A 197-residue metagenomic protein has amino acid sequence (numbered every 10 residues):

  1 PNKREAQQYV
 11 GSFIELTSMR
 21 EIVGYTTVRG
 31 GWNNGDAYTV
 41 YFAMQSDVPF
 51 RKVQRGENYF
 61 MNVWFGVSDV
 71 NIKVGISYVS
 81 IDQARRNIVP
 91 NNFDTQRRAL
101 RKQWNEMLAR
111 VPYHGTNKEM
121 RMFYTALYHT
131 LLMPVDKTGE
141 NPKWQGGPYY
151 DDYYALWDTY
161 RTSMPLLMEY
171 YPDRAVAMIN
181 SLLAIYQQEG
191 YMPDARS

Functional and structural regions predicted by a protein language model:
P1-D151: Beta-sandwich/jelly-roll carbohydrate-recognition scaffolds of carbohydrate-active enzymes
M107-R110, H114, H129, M133 (+3 more regions): Structured segments of extracytoplasmic/periplasmic soluble domains in secreted or envelope-associated proteins
T125-D136, D152-A175: Alpha-helical support elements that line or immediately flank enzyme active sites and cofactor-binding pockets
G139-N141, D152-W157, Y186-Y191: Short amphipathic alpha-helical segments, especially helix-boundary/capping motifs
W144, D173-S197: Helix-terminus loop motifs that line ligand-binding clefts
